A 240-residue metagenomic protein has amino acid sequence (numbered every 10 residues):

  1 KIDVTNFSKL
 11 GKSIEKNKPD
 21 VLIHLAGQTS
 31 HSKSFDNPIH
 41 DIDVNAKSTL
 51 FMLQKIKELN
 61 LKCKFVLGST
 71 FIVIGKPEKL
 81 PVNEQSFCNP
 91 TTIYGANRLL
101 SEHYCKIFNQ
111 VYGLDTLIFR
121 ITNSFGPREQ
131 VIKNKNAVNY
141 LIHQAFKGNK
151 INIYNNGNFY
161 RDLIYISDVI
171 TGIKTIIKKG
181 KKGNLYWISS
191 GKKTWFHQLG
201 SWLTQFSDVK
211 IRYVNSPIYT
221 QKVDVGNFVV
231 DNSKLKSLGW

Functional and structural regions predicted by a protein language model:
V4-V44: NAD(P)H-binding glycine-rich loop region in Rossmannoid oxidoreductase-like domains and their noncatalytic homologs
T5, T29, V73, S124-G126 (+1 more regions): Conserved sequence/active-site signature of Rossmann-fold short-chain dehydrogenase/reductase
H24, L50-I93: Conserved Rossmann-fold NAD(P)-dependent oxidoreductase catalytic core, especially the SDR/UDP-sugar
A26, V66-T70, T91, R120-T122 (+2 more regions): Active-site beta-alpha turn of Rossmann-fold NAD(P)-dependent dehydrogenases/reductases
L80, H103-D162, I166-T175, W202-F206: NAD(P)-dependent short-chain dehydrogenase/reductase
I93, N97-L100: Active-site helix of classical SDR
F146-W240: C-terminal substrate-binding subdomain of Rossmann-fold SDR/epimerase-dehydratase oxidoreductases
